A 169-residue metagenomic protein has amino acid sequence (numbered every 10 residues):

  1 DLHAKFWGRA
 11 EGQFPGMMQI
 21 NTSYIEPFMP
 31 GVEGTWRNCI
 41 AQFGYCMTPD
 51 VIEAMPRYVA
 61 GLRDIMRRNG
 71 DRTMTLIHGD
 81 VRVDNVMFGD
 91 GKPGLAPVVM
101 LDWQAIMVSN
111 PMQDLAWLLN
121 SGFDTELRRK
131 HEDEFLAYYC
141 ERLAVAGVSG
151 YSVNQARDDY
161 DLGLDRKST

Functional and structural regions predicted by a protein language model:
D1-A4, D161-K167: Short, intrinsically disordered, charge-balanced linker/junction segments flanking boundaries in proteins
D1-H78, G89-G94: ATP-dependent phospho-/nucleotidyl transfer catalytic cores
L2-F6, G61, D80, D84 (+4 more regions): Generic, well-ordered alpha-helical scaffold segments in large soluble proteins
G70, M74, G79, V108-P111 (+1 more regions): Active-site-proximal structural scaffolding
T75-I77, V99-D102, D159: Extended hydrophobic secondary-structure segments that form protein cores and membrane-embedded regions
V83-S121: Catalytic activation segment of kinase domains across protein kinase-like and atypical kinase folds
A105-V148, R166-S168: Active-site activation/catalytic loop segments of kinase-like enzymes and analogous catalytic loops in related
V148-L164: All-alpha amphipathic helical-bundle segments outside canonical DNA-binding/catalytic cores that form hydrophobic
